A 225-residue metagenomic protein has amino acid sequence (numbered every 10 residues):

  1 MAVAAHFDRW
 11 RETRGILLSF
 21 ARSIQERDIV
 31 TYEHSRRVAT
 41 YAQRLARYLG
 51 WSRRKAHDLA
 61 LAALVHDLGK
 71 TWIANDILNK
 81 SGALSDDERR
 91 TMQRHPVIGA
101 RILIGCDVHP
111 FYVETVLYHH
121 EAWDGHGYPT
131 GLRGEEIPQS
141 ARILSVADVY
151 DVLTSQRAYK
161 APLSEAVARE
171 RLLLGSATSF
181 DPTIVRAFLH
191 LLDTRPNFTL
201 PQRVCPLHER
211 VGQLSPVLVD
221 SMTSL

Functional and structural regions predicted by a protein language model:
A4-L225: Histidine- and acidic-residue-rich, metal-dependent catalytic cores
